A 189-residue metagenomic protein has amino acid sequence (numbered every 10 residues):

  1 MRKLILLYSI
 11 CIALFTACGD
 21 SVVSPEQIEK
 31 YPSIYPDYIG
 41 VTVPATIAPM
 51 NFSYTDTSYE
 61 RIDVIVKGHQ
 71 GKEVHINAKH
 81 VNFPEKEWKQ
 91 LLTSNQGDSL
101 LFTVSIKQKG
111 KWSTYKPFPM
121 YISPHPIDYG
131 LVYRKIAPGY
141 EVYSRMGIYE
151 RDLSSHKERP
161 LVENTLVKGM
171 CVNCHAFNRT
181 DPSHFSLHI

Functional and structural regions predicted by a protein language model:
M1-P25: Bacterial Sec-dependent N-terminal signal peptides
C18-I189: Sequence signature of WD/YWTD-type beta-propeller architectures
